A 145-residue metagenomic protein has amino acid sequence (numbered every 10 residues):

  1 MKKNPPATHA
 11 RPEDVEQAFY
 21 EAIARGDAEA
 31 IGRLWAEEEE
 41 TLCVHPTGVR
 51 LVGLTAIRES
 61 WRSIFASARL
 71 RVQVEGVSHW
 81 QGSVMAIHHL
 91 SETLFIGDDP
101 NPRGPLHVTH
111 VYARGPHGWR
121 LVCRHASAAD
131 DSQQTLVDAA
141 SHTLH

Functional and structural regions predicted by a protein language model:
K2-R33, T41-H145: A beta-strand edge to alpha-helix "cap/lid" segment located at domain peripheries
A36: Helix-to-beta-strand junctions that scaffold the AdoMet/dcAdoMet cofactor pocket in Class I SAM-dependent enzymes
